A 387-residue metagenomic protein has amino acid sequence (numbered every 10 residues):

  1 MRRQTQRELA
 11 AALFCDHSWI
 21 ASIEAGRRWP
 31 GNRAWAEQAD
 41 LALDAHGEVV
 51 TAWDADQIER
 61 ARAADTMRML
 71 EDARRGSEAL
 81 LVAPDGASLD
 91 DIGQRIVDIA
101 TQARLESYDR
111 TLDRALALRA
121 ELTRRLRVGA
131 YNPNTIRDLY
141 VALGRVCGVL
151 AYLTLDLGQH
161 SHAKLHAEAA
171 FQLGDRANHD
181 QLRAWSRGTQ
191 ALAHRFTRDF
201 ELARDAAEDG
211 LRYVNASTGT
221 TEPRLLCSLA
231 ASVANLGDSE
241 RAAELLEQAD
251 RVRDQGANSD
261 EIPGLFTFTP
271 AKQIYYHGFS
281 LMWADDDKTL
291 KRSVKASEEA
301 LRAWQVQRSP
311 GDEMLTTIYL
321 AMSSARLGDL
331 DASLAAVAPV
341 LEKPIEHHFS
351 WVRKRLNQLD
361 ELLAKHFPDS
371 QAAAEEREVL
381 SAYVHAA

Functional and structural regions predicted by a protein language model:
M1, E8-A83, N357, E375-A387: Short amphipathic recognition helices of helix-turn-helix/homeodomain-type DNA-binding modules
Q6-R7, N132: Intrinsically disordered, low-complexity segments enriched in polar/charged residues with Gly/Pro, especially when
L80-P84, S88-A387: Conserved binding/catalytic microenvironments
